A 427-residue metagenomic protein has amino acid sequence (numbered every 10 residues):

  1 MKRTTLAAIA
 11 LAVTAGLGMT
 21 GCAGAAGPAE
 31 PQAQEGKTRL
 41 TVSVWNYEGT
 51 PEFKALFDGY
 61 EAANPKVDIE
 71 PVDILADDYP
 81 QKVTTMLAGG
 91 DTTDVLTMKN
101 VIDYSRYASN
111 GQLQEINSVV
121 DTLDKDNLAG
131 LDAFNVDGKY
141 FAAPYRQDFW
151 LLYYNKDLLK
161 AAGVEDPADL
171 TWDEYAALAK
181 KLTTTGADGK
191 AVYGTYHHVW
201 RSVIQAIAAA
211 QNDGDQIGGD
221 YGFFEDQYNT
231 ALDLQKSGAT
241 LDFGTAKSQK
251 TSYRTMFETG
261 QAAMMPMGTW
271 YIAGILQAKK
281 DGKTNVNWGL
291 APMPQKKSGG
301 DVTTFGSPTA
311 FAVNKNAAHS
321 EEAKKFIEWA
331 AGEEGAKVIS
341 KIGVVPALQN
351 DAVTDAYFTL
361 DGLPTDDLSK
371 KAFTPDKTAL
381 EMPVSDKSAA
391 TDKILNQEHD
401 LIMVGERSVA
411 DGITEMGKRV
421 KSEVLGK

Functional and structural regions predicted by a protein language model:
M1-L40, A62, K421-K427: Short, low-complexity disordered leader/linker segments with a strong preference for bacterial N-terminal type II
E35-Y47, V67-V72, D94-V95, F141 (+1 more regions): Short, well-ordered beta-strand elements
A62, D68, N135-S202, G214-S248 (+4 more regions): Helix-loop-helix "hinge/cap" segment bordering the ligand-binding cleft or interdomain interface
K99-F149, G289-A291: Hinge/lid segment of periplasmic solute-binding proteins
E115-N127, A168, T185-D188, Y193 (+5 more regions): Short, solvent-exposed loop/beta-turn-alpha elements that line the ligand-binding surface or hinge of extracytoplasmic
D132-F134, K341-K393: Long, aromatic- and glycine/proline-rich binding clefts that accommodate carbohydrate-like moieties
K160-A161, T374-K427: Conserved C-terminal helix/tail region of periplasmic/extracytoplasmic solute-binding proteins
N229-H319: Extracytoplasmic/periplasmic substrate-binding proteins
